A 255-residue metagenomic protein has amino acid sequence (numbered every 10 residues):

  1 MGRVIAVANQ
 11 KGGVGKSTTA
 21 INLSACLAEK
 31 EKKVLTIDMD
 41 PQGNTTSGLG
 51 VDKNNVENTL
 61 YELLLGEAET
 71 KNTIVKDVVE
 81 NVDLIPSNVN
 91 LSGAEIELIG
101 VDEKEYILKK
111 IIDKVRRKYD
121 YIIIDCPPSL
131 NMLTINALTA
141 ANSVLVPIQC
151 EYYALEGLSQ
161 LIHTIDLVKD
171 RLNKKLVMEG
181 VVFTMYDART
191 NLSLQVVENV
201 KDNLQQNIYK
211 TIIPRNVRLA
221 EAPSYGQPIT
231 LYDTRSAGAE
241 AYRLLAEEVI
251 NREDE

Functional and structural regions predicted by a protein language model:
M1-E255: P-loop NTP-binding core
